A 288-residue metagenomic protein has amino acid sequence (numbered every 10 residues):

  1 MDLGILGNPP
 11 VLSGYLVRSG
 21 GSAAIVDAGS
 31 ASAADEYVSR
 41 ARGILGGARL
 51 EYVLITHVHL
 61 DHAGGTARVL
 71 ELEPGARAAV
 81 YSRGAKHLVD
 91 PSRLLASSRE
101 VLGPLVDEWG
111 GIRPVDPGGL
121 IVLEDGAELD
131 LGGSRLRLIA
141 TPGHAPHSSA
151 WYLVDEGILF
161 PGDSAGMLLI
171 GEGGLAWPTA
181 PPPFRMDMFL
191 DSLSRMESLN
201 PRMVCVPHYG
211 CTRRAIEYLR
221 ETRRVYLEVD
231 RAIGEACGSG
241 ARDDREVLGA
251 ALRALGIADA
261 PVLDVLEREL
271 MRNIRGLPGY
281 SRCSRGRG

Functional and structural regions predicted by a protein language model:
M1-L45, R49, W151-P161: Conserved beta-strand hairpin/beta-sheet module of binuclear metal-dependent hydrolase folds, prominently
A23, S30-A31, R135-A140, P146-I216: Metallo-beta-lactamase
D35-R83: Active-site metal-binding motif and surrounding structural segment of the metallo-beta-lactamase
I44, L95-E100, T222-R223: Short, hinge-like loop/turn segments at secondary-structure boundaries
R83-H87, C211: Short histidine/acidic/glycine/proline-rich micro-motifs that form metal- and phosphate-coordinating active-site loops
L88-I139, L190-S194: Metallo-beta-lactamase
R213-D230: Short, electropositive alpha-helical surface patch
A232-G288: C-terminal regulatory/interaction regions
